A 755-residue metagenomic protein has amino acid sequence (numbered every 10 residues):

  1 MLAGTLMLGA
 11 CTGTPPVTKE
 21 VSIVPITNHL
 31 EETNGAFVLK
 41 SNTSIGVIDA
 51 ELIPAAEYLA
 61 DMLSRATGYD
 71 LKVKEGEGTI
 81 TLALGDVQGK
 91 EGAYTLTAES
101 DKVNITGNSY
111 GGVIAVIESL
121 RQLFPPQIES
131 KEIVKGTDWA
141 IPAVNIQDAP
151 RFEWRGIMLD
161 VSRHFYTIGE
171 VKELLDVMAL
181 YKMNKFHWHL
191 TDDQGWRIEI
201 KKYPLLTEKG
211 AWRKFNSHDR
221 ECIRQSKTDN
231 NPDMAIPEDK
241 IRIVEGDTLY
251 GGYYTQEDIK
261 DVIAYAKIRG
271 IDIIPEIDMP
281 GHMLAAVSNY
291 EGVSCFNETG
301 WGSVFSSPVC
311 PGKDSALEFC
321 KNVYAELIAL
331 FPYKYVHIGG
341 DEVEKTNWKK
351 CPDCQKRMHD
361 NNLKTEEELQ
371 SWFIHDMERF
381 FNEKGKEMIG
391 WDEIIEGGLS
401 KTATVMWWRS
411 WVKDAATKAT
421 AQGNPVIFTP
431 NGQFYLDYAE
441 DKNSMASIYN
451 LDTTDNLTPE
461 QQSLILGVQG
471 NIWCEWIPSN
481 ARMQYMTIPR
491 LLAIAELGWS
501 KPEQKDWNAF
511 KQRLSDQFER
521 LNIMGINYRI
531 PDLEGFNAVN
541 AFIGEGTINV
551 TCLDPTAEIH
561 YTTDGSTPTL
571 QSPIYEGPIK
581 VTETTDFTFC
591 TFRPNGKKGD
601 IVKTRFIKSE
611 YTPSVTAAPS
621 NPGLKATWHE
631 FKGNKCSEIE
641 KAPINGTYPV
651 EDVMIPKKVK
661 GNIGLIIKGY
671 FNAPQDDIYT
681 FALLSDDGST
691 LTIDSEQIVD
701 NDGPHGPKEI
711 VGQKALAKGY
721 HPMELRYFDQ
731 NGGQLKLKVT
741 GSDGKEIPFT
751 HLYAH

Functional and structural regions predicted by a protein language model:
M1-G9: Bacterial N-terminal signal peptides
C11-E153, K384-W391, I395, E519-I523 (+1 more regions): Acidic, contiguous N-terminal accessory segments
G89-E91, T97-P308, K313-L317, E326-Y335 (+2 more regions): Feature activates predominantly on carbohydrate-active enzymes
R155-L159, F186-W188, I273-I277, V336-I338 (+4 more regions): Hydrophobic faces of well-ordered beta-strands that scaffold small-molecule active sites in alpha/beta enzyme cores
A286-E291, N297-T402, R409-A421: Active-site neighborhood of glycoside hydrolase catalytic domains
M388-E393, G398-A403, R409-N549: Flexible, acidic glycine-rich loops studded with aromatic residues
K501, K505-K668, I678, L684 (+4 more regions): Short, compositionally stereotyped local motifs that mark structural "simplifiers"
E724-G733, V739: Short beta-strand-plus-loop segments that form exposed binding edges in beta-rich domains
